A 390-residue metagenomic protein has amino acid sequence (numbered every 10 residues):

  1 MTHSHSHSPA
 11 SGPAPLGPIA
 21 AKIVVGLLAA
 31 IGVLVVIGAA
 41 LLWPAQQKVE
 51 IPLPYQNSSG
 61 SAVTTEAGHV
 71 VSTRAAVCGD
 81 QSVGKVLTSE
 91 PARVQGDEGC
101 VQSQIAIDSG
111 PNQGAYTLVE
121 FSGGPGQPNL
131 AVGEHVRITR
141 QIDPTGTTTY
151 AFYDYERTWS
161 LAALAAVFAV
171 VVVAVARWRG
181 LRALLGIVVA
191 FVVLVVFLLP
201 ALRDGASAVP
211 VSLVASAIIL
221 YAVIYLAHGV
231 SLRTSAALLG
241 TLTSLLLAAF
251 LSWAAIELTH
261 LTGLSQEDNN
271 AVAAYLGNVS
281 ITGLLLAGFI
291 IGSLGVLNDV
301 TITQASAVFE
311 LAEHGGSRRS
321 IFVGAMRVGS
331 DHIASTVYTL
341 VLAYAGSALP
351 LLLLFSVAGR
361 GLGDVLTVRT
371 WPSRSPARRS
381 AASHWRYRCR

Functional and structural regions predicted by a protein language model:
M1-V63: Hydrophobic secretory-pathway targeting helix
P18-L28, L232-L245, S335-T339: Alpha-helical transmembrane segments and their helix-start/interface "positive-inside/aromatic belt" motifs in integral
Q47-W159: Extracytoplasmic/periplasmic regions of membrane proteins
C100-Q113, E134, Y155-L164, A183-V193 (+3 more regions): Hydrophobic alpha-helical transmembrane segments
T147-A183: Short, glycine/charged-enriched hinge/interface segments at domain edges or termini
A166-V171, W178-A271, V279-G292: Transmembrane alpha-helical segments that form the functional core of multipass membrane systems
Y221-V223, R378, A382-R390: Alpha-helical transmembrane anchor segments
A249, W253-S383: Generic detector of multi-pass transmembrane helix bundles and their immediately adjacent loops in polytopic membrane
